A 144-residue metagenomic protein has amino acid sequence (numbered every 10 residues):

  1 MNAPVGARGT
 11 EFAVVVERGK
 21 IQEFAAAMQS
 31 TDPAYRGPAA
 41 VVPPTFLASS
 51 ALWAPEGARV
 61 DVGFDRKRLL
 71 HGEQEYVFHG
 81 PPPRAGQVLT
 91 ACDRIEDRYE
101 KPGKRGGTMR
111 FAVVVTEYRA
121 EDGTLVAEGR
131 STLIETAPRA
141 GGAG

Functional and structural regions predicted by a protein language model:
M1-E73, G142-G144: Hot-dog-fold acyl-thioester-processing enzymes
E73, F78-G144: HotDog/MaoC-like acyl-thioester-processing domains
